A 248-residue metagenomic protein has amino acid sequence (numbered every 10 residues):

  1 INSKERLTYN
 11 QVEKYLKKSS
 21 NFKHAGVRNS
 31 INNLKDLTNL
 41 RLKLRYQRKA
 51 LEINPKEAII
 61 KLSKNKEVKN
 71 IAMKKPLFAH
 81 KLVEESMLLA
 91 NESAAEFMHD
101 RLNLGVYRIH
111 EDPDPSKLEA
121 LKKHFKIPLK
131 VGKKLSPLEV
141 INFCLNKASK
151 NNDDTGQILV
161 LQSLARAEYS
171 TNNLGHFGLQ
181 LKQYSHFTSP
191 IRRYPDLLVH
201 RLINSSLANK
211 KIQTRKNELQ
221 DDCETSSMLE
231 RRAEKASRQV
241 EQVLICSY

Functional and structural regions predicted by a protein language model:
I1-Y248: Conserved, carboxylate-rich catalytic/transport cores that coordinate ions
